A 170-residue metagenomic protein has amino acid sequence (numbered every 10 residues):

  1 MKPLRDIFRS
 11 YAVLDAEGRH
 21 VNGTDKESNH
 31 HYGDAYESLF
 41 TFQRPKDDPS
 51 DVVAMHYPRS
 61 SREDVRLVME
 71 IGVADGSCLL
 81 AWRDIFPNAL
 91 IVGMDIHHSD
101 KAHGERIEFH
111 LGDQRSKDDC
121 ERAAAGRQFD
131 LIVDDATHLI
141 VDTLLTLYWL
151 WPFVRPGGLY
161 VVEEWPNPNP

Functional and structural regions predicted by a protein language model:
M1-V133, T137-V162, P166-P170: A short alpha-helical cap/connector motif
